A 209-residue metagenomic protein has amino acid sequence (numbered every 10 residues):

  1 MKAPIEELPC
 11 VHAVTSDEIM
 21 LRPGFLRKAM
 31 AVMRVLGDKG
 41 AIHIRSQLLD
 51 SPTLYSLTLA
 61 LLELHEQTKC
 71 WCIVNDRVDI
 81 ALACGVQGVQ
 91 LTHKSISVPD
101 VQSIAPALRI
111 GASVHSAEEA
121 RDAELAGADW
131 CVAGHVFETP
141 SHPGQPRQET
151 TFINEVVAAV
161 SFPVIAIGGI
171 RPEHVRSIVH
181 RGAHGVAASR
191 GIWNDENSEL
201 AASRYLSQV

Functional and structural regions predicted by a protein language model:
M1-D129, Q145-Q148, E155, S161-F162 (+2 more regions): Conserved N-terminal beta1-alpha1 strand-loop-helix module at the mouth
E18, F137-T139: A short, flexible beta-alpha/helix-coil linker loop
P140-G144: Short, glycine/charged-rich beta-strand-loop motifs at protein surfaces that mediate ligand recognition and catalysis
I167, S189: Short hydrophobic "strand-cap" motifs at the C-terminus of beta-strands
R181: C-terminal binding/interaction regions
H184: Short, glycine/charged-rich "phosphate-handling" switch motifs in NTP-dependent and phosphotransfer domains
